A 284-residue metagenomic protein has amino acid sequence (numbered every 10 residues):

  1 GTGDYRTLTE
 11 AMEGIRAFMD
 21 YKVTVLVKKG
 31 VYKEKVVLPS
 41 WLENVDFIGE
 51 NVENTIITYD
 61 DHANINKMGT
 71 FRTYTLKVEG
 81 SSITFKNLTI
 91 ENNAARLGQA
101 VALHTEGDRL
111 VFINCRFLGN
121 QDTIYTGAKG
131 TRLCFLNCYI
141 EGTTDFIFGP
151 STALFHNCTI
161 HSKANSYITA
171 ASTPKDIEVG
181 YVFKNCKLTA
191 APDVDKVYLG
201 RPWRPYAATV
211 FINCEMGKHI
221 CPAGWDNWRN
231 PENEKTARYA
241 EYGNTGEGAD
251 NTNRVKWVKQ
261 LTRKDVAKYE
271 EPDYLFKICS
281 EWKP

Functional and structural regions predicted by a protein language model:
G1-P284: Sequence-level preference for short, compositionally simple segments enriched in small aliphatic or small polar residues
